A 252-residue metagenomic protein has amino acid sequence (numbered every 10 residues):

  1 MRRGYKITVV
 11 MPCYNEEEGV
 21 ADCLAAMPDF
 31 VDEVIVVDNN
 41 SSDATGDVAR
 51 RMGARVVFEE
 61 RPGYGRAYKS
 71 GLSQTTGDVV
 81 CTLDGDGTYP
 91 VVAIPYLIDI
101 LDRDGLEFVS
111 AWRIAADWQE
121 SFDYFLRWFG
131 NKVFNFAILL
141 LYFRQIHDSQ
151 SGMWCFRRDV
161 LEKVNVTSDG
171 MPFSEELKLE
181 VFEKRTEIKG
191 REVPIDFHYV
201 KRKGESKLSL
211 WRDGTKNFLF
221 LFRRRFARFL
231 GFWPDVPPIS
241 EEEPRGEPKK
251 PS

Functional and structural regions predicted by a protein language model:
M1-G4, L141-R144, T167-S252: Hydrophobic helical membrane-anchoring modules
T8-P12, I35: Short hydrophobic beta-strand elements that form part of the catalytic alpha/beta core underpinning NDP-sugar/donor
Y14-D29: Short, well-formed alpha-helical segments that are part of the catalytic scaffolds of diverse glycosyltransferases
E16-G19, S41, Y64: Donor nucleotide-sugar binding loop of glycosyltransferases
D38-G46: A conserved acidic beta->alpha catalytic loop
E60-P62, R66-Q74, V91-M171, V200-L208 (+1 more regions): Acceptor/aglycone-binding surface of glycosyltransferases and processive sugar-polymer synthases
V80: Short aromatic/hydrophobic "clamp" motif used to bind/position activated sugar donors
D84-Y89: The conserved acidic donor/metal-binding loop of glycosyltransferases
